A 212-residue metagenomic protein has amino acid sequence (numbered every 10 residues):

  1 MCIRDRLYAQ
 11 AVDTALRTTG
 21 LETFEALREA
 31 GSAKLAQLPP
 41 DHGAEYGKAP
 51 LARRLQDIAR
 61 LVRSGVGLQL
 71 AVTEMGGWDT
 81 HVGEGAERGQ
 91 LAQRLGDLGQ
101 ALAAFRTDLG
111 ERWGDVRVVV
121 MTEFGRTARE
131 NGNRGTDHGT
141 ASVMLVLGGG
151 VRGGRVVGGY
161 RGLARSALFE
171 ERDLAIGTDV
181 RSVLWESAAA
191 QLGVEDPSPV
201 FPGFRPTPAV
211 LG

Functional and structural regions predicted by a protein language model:
M1: Sequence context surrounding c-type heme c attachment/ligation sites in exported
R4-D108, V143-V146, R155-G212: Feature for exported/extracytoplasmic and membrane-associated proteins, marking the mature portion
G65-L68, W113-G114, G139: Short gly/pro-enriched beta-turn/loop segments at secondary-structure junctions
L102, R106-N133: Metal-dependent active-site segment of extracytoplasmic phospho-/sulfohydrolases and closely related
F124-R155: Histidine-centered active-site microenvironments of extracellular/periplasmic hydrolases and transferases
